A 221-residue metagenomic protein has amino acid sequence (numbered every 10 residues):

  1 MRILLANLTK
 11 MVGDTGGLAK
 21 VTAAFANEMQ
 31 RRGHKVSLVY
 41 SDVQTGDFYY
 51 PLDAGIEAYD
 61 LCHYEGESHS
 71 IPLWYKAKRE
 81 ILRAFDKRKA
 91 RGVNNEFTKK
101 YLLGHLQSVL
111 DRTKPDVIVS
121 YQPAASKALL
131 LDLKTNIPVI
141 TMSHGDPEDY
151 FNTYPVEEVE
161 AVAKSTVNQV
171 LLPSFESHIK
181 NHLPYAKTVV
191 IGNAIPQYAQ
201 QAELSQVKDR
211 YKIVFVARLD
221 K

Functional and structural regions predicted by a protein language model:
L4-A6, Q169, Q206-K221: Conserved donor-binding/catalytic core segment of Leloir-type glycosyltransferases
N7-T15, R31-R91: N-terminal strand-loop element at the rim of the active site of nucleotide-sugar-dependent glycosyltransferases
L18, S41, S120-Q122, V170-L172 (+1 more regions): Replace "coordinates the UDP/GDP/TDP-sugar" with "coordinates nucleotide-activated sugar donors
P72-V117: An amphipathic, basic-hydrophobic alpha-helix
K99-L102, S120-A125, S143: Short His-centered aromatic/hydrophobic patch
G104-D111, D146-N168, F175, H182: Membrane-proximal helix-turn-helix segments that form the acceptor-binding/catalytic region of lipid-linked
K127-L130, K164-V190, I195, A199: A short, active-site helix/loop in glycosyltransferases that binds the activated sugar's phosphate group
D149-T153, S177-K180, G192-Y211: Acidic anion/phosphate-binding donor-loop and adjacent secondary structure in glycosyltransferase catalytic cores
